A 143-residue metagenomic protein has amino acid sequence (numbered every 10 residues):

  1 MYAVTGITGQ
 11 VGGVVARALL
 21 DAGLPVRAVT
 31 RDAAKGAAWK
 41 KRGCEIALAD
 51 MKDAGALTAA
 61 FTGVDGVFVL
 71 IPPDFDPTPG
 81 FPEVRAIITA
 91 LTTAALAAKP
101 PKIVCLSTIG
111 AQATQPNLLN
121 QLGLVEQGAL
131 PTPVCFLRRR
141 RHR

Functional and structural regions predicted by a protein language model:
M1, P25, E45, P101-K102: Residues at the starts of beta-strands that form the adenosine-phosphate
M1-Y2, V67: Conserved hydrophobic helix-helix packing surfaces used for dimerization/oligomerization
Y2-L24: N-terminal Rossmann NAD(P)H-binding glycine-rich loop of SDR-like oxidoreductase domains
A16, A33-G36, E126: A generic structural signal for short, well-ordered alpha-helical segments in conserved domains
V26, I46, C135-L137: Hydrophobic anchor at the start of a short beta-strand that flanks the dinucleotide cofactor-binding loop
A28-A98: NAD(P)H-binding glycine-rich loop region in Rossmannoid oxidoreductase-like domains and their noncatalytic homologs
L70-R143: Glycine-/Pro-rich loop/turn segments that contact NAD(P) or position catalytic residues in Rossmann-like domains
